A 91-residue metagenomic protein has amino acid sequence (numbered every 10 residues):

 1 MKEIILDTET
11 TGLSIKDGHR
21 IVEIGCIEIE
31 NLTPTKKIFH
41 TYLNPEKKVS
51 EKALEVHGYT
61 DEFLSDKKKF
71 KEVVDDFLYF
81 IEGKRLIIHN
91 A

Functional and structural regions predicted by a protein language model:
M1-A91: Conserved non-catalytic scaffold segment of RNase H-like nuclease domains
